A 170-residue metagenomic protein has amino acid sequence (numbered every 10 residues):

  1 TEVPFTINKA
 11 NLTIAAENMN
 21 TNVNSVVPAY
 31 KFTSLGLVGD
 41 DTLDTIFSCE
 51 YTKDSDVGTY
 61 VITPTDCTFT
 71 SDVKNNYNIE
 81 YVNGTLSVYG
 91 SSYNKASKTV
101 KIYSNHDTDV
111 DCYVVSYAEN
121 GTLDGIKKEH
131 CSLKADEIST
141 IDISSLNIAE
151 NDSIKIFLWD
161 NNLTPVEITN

Functional and structural regions predicted by a protein language model:
T1-S91, H106-D107, A118, C131: Solvent-exposed beta-strand/loop surfaces, strongest in extracytoplasmic domains of secreted and cell-surface proteins
P28, A96-V100: Structural beta-strand segments of beta-rich domains
K53-D56, S145-E150: Surface-exposed, short loops/turns at beta-strand junctions within beta-sandwich domains
T99-K101, E137-L146: Exposed aromatic-hydrophobic patches
D111-Y117, K155-F157: Beta-strand signatures of extracellular beta-sandwich domains
D124-A135: Solvent-exposed serine/threonine-rich low-complexity stretches and specific carbohydrate-binding patches
I148-D160: Short, surface-exposed ligand- or partner-binding patches at beta-edge/loop junctions that are enriched in aromatics
D160-I168: Short acidic/polar inter-strand loop motif in beta-rich domains
